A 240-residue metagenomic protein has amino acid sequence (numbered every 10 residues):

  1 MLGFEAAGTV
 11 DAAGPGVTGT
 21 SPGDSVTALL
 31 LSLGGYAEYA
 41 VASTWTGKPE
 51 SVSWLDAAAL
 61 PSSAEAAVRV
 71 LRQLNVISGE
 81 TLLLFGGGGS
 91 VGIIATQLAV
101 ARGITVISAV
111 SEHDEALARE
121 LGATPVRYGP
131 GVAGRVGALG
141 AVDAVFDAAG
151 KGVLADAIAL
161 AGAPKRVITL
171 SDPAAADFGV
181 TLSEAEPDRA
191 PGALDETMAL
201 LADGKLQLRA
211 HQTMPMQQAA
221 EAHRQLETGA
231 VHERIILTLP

Functional and structural regions predicted by a protein language model:
M1-S32: Glycine-rich beta-strand-centered segment in the early N-terminal region that forms part of a ligand/cofactor-binding
E5, V26-G86: NAD(P)H dinucleotide-binding glycine-rich loop of Rossmann-like/cofactor-binding domains, especially the beta1-alpha1
T20-S21, V76, A161: Short, well-ordered loop/turn sites that connect or cap secondary structure elements
A64-Y128: Mid-domain Rossmann-like dinucleotide-binding core that forms the NAD(H)/NADP(H) cofactor-binding site
G131-G140: Short amphipathic alpha-helix with an adjacent loop that forms part of the alpha/beta core around
A148-R209, M216, L239-P240: Glycine-rich phosphate-binding loop and adjacent beta-alpha segment of Rossmann(oid) nucleotide-cofactor-binding
K205-R209, H223-P240: C-terminal capping/lid region of NAD(P)-dependent oxidoreductase domains
